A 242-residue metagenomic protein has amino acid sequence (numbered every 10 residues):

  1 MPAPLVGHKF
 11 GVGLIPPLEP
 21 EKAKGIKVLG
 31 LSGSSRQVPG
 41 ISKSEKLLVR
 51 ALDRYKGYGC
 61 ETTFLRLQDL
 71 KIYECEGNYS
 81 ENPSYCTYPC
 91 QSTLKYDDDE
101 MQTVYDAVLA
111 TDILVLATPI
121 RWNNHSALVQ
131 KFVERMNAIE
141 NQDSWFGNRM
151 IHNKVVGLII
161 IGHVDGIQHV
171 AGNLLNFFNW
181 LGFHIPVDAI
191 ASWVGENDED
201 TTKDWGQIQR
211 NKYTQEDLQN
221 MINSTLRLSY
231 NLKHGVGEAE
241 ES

Functional and structural regions predicted by a protein language model:
M1-N141, I208-S242: N-terminal beta1-alpha1-beta2 submodule of the flavodoxin-like/Rossmannoid cofactor-binding fold
L31-S34, S192-D198: Short loop/turn segments at strand-loop or loop-helix junctions that form parts of catalytic or ligand-binding pockets
V38-P39, Y73-E74, D165-I167, E196-E199: A short beta-to-alpha transition loop/helix N-cap that caps and shapes the active-site region
L128, W145-W193: Short, glycine-/small-residue-rich phosphate/pyrophosphate-handling segment
D188, G195, E199, Y213: Flexible, acidic glycine-rich loops studded with aromatic residues
G195-N197, T201, Q219-N223: A conserved mid-domain beta-alpha-beta active-site/ligand-binding segment of alpha/beta enzyme cores
D200-Q209: Predominantly a Rossmann-like dinucleotide-binding segment in NAD(P)-dependent oxidoreductases
